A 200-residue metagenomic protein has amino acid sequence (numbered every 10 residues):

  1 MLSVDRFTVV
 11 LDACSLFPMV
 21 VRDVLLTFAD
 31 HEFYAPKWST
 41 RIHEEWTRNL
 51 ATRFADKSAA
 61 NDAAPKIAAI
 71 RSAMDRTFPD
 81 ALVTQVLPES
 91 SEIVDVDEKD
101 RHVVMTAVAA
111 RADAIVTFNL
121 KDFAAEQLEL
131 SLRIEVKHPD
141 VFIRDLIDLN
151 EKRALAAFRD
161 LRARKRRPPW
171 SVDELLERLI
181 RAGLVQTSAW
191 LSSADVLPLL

Functional and structural regions predicted by a protein language model:
M1-R6, V196-L200: Intrinsically disordered, low-complexity and often Lys/Arg-enriched segments
T8-L11, M19-D56: PIN/NYN-family metal-dependent endoribonuclease catalytic core
L11-A13, T117-F118: Short His-Asn-centered micro-motif
F33, P79-D80, R133: A generic structural signal for alpha->beta connector loops
K37-V83, L161-I180: PIN-domain endoribonuclease scaffold, especially VapC-family toxins
P79-A114, K165-P169, E177-L200: Active-site neighborhoods of divalent-metal-dependent phosphate/nucleic-acid chemistry enzymes
D100-E135: Acidic, metal-binding active-site segment of PIN/NYN-like and related structure-specific nucleases
K121-L200: Acidic, PIN/NYN-like endoribonuclease modules and their adjacent C-terminal/linker elements
